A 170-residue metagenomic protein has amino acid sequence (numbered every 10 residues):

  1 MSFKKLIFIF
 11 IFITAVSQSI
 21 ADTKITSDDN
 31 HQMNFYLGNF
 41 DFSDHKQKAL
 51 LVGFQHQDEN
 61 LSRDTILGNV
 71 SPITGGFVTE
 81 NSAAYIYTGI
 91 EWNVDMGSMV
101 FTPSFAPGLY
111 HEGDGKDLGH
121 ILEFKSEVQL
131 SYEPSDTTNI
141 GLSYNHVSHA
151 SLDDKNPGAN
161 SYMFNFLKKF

Functional and structural regions predicted by a protein language model:
M1-D28: Cleavable N-terminal export/targeting peptides
I20-N30, D44-H45, N60-V70, D95-F101 (+1 more regions): Short loop/turn motifs that connect adjacent beta-strands in outer-membrane beta-barrel proteins
Q32-D41, L67-T79, T102-H111, S143-S148: Transmembrane beta-strand segments that form the barrel wall of outer-membrane beta-barrel proteins
Y36, G53-Q55, G89-E91, Q129 (+1 more regions): Outer-membrane beta-barrel architecture
F40-L50, G76-Y87, D114-I121, S151-A159: Solvent-exposed loop/turn segments connecting transmembrane beta-strands in outer-membrane beta-barrel proteins
K48-F54, P157-F170: Outer-membrane beta-barrel "beta-signal"
H56-D58, W92-V94, Y132, H146 (+1 more regions): Residue-level signature of outer-membrane beta-barrel architecture
M99-S126: Mid-chain, well-packed structural core segment of small domains
